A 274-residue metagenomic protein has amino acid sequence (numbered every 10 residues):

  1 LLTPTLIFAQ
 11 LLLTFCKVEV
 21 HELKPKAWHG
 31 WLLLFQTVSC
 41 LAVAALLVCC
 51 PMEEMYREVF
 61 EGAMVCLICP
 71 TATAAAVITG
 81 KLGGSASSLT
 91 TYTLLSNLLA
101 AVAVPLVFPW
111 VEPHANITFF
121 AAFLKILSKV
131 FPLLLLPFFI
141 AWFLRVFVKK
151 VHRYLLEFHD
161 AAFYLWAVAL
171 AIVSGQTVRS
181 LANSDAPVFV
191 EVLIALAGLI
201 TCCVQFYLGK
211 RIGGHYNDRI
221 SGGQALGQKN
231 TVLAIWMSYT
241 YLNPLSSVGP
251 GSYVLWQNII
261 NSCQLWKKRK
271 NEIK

Functional and structural regions predicted by a protein language model:
L1-K274: Alpha-helical transmembrane segments of multi-pass small-molecule/ion transporters
